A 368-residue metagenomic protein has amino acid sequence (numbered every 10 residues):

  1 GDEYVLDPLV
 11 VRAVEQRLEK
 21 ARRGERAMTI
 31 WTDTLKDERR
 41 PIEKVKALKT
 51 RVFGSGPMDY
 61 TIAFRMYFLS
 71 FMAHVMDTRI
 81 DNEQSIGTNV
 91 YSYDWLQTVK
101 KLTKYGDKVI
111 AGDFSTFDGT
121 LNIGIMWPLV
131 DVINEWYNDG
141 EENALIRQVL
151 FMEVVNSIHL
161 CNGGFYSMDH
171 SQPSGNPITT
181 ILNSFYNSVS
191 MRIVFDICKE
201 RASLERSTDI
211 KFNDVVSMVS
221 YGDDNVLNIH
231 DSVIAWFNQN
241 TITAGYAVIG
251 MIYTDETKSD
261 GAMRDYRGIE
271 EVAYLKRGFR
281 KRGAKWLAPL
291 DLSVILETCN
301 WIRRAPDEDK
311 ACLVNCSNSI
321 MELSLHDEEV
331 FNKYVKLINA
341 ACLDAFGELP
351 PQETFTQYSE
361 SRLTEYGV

Functional and structural regions predicted by a protein language model:
G1-V368: Viral RNA-dependent RNA polymerase
